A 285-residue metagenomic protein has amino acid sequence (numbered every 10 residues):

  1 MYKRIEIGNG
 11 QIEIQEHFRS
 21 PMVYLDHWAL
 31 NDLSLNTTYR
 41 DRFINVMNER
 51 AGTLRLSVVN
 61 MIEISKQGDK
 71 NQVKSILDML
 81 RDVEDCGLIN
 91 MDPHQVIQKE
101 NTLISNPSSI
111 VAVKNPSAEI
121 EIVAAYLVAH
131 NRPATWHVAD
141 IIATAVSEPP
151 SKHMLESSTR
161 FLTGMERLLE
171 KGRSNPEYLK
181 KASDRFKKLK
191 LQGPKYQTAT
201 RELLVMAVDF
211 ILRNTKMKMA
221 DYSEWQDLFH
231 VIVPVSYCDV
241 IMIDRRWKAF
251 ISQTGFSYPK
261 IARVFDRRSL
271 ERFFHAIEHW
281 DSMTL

Functional and structural regions predicted by a protein language model:
M1-V58, I62-N175, K180, D184-K188 (+4 more regions): Short, well-structured N-terminal submotif of metal-dependent ribonuclease cores
R50-T53, S236-V240: Short active-site oxyanion
I64, Q226-Y237: Acidic, metal-associated active-site segment
I243: Short beta-strand and adjacent tight-turn residues that come in two discontinuous sequence segments and form the edges
F265-L285: Asp-based, Mg2+/Mn2+-dependent phosphohydrolase catalytic module
